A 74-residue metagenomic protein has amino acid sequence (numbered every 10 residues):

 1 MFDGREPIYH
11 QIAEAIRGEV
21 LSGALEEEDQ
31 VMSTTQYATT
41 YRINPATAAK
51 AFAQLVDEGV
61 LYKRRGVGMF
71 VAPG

Functional and structural regions predicted by a protein language model:
M1-V31, T35-Q36, T40: Extreme N-terminal segment that seeds HTH/winged-HTH DNA-binding domains in transcriptional regulators
G23, E28, G59, G66-G68: Glycine-centered flexibility sites
Q30-K63: N-terminal helix-turn-helix
S33, V67-P73: Minor-groove-contacting beta-hairpin "wing" of winged helix-turn-helix DNA-binding domains
